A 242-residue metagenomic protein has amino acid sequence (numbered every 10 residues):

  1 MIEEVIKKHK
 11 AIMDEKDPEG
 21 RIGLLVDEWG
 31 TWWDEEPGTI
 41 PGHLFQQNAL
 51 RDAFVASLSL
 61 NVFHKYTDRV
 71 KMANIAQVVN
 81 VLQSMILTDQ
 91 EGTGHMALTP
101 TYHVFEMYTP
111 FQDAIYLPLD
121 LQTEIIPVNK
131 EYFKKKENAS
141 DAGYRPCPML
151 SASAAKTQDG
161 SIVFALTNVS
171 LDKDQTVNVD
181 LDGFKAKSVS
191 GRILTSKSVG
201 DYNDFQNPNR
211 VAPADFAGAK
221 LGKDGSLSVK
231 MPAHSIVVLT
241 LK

Functional and structural regions predicted by a protein language model:
M1-M13, I40-F45, V81: Substrate-binding surface in catalytic domains of secreted glycosidases
V5-H9, V55, S59, V237: Alpha-helical packing segments of well-folded alpha/beta enzyme cores
H9, E28, A73, F105 (+3 more regions): Conserved, mostly hydrophobic/aromatic
A11-E15, S59-F63, T93, A139-D141 (+4 more regions): Generic recognition of flexible, low-complexity loop/linker segments
E15-E19, D68, F184-K185: Short helix-capping segments at alpha-helix termini
G20-I22, S59, K71, H103 (+5 more regions): Structural beta-strand/beta-sheet cores of well-ordered domains, especially the beta-sheet scaffolds that support
I22-S151: Aromatic/acidic polysaccharide-binding cleft in carbohydrate-active enzymes
E124, V128-C147, D159, T167-K242: C-terminal beta-sandwich/jelly-roll accessory domains of carbohydrate-active enzymes
